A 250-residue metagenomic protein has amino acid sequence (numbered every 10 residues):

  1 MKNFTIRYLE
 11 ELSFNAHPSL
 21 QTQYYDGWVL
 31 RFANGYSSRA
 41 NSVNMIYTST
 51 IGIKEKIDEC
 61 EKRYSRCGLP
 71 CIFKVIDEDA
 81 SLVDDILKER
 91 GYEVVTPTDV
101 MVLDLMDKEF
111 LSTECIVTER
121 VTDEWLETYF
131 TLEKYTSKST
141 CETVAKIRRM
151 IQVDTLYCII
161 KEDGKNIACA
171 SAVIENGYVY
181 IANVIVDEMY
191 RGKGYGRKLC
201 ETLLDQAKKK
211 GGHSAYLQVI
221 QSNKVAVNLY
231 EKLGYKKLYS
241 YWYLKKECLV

Functional and structural regions predicted by a protein language model:
M1-E10, N44, T98, K108-E142 (+1 more regions): Short amphipathic alpha-helix that is part of the acyltransferase structural core
M1-R66, D79-A80, D84, S139: N-terminal charged segments
N44-T50, V184-R191, I220: A short, internal acetyl-CoA/4′-phosphopantetheine-binding micro-motif in the GNAT/acyltransferase core
I51-C115, R120-D123, L244-K245: Acyl-donor-binding surface of acyltransferase catalytic domains
I53-E61, N183-V186, G192-K209, N228 (+1 more regions): Conserved acetyl-CoA-binding loop-helix of GNAT-fold acetyltransferases
R66-I76, A207-Q218: Conserved GNAT acetyl-CoA-binding A-motif
K74-S81, L217-V227, Y243-L249: Conserved beta-strand-loop-alpha-helix junction that forms the acyl-donor binding cleft
S139-C141, A145-D187: A conserved beta-strand-loop-helix scaffold within acyl/acetyltransferase catalytic domains
